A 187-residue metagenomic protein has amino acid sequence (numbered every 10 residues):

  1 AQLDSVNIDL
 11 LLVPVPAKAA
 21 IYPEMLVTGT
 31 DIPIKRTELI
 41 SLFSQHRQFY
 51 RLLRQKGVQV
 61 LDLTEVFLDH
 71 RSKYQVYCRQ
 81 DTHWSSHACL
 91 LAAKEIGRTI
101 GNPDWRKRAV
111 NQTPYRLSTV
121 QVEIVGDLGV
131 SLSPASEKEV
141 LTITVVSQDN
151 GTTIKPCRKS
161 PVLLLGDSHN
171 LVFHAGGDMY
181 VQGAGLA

Functional and structural regions predicted by a protein language model:
A1-A187: Extracellular glycan-modifying ectodomains
